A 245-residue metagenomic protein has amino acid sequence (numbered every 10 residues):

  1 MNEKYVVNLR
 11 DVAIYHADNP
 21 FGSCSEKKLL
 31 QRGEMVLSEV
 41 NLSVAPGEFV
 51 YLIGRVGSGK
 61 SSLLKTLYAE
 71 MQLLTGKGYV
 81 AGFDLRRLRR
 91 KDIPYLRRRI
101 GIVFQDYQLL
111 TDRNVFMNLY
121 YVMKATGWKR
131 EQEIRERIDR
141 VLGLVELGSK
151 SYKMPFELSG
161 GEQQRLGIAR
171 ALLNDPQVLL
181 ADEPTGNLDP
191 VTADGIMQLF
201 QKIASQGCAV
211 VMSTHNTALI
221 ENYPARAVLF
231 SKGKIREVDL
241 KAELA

Functional and structural regions predicted by a protein language model:
Y68: Helix-to-loop junction immediately C-terminal to a conserved catalytic motif
G76-D84: Conserved ABC transporter NBD signature motif
L85-G101, S205: ABC ATPase NBD coupling module
D112-Y121: Short coil-to-helix segment of the ABC ATPase nucleotide-binding domain corresponding to the Q-loop/switch region
M154-L158, E162-Q164: Conserved ABC ATPase signature
L173-Q177: A short, proline-enriched helix->beta-strand linker immediately N-terminal to the Walker B motif in ABC-type P-loop
L179-D182: Catalytic Walker B motif of ABC-type/P-loop ATPase nucleotide-binding domains
